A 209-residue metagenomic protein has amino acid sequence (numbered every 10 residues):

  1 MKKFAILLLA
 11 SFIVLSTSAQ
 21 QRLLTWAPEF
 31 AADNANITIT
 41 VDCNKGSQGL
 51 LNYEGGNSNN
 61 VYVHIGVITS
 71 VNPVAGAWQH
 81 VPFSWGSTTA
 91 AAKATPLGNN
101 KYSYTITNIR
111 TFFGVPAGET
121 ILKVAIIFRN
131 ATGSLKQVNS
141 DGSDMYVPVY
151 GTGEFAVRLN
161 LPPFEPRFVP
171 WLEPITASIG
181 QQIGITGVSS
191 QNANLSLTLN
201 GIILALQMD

Functional and structural regions predicted by a protein language model:
M1-L24: Bacterial Sec-dependent N-terminal signal peptides
A19-A32, V149-A177: Short, compositionally biased P/S/T/A/G/V-rich stretches that sit at domain boundaries
D33-N36, T176-G184: Short coil/turn motif common to extracellular beta-sandwich-like domains
I39-C43, V63, Q181-S189: Aromatic/hydrophobic beta-strand junction motif of beta-rich domains
V41-E54: Short amphipathic, basic-aromatic surface patches that mediate peripheral association with negatively charged
G56-N59, V188-N194: Short proline/glycine-enriched turn/loop motifs at strand-loop junctions of beta-rich domains
N60-A117, G133-N139, I202-D209: Aromatic-rich carbohydrate-binding modules that target alpha-glucans
K136-A156: Short beta-strand elements
